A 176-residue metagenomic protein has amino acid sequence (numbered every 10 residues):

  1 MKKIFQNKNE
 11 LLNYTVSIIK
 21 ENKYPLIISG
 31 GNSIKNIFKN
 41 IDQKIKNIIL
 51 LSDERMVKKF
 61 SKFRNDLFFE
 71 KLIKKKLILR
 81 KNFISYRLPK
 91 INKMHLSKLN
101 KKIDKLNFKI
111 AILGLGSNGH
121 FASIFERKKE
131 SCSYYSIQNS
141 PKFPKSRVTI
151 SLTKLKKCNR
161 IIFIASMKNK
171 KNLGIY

Functional and structural regions predicted by a protein language model:
M1-L26: N-terminal glycine-/serine-/threonine-rich phosphate-binding loop
Y24, K109, N159: Conserved acidic residues
I27-S33, L113-S117: Glycine-rich beta-strand-to-loop/alpha-helix junction loops that act as flexible
K39, L50-F60, F121-F125, R160-I164: Active-site histidine-anchored catalytic micro-motif
I41-I48, L77-I78, T153-N159: Short, conserved loop/helix-junction motifs that constitute active-site signature segments in enzyme catalytic cores
I45-I112: Ligand-binding beta-strand-loop-alpha-helix segment within the catalytic cores of soluble metabolic enzymes
A111-L113, S117-T153: Class I SAM-dependent methyltransferase SAM-binding "motif I" and its flanking Rossmann-like core
K157-Y176: ATP/nucleoside-binding phosphotransfer catalytic cores, i.e., glycine-rich phosphate-binding loops
